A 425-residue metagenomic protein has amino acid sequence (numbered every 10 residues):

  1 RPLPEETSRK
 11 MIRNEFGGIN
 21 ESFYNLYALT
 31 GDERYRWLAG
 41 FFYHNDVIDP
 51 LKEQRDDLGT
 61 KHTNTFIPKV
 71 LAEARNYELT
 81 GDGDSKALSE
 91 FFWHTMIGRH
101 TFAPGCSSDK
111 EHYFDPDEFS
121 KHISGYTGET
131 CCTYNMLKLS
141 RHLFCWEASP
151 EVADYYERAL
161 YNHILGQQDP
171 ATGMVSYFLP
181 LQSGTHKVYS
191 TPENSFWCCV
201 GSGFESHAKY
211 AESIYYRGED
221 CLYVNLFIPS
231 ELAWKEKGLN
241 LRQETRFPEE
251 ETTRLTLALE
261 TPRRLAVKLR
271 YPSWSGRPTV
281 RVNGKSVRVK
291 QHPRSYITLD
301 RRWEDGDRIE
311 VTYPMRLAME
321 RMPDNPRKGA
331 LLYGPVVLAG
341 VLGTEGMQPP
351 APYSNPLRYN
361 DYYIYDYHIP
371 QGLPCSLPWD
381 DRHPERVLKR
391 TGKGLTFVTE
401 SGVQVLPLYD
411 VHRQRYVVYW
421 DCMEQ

Functional and structural regions predicted by a protein language model:
R1-N14: Asp-box/WD-like beta-propeller blade repeats and closely related beta-sheet repeat scaffolds
R1-P4, R34-Q54, L88-G105, R158-D169: Long, well-ordered core segments of solenoidal/helical folds
M11-A28, K61-E78, G128-F144, V200-Y210 (+1 more regions): Well-ordered alpha-helical segments within folded domains of soluble proteins
Y27-G40, Y77-E90, I97, L143-D154 (+1 more regions): Structural helix-adjacent loops and short alpha-helical linkers that scaffold large soluble proteins
S89, A153-N162, Q167-A258, V282 (+3 more regions): C-terminal beta-rich recognition modules with glycine/proline-rich loops and embedded aromatic residues
H100-E118: Flexible glycine/proline-rich, aromatic-decorated loop/lid segments
P262-V282: Beta-strand-rich binding/interaction modules
